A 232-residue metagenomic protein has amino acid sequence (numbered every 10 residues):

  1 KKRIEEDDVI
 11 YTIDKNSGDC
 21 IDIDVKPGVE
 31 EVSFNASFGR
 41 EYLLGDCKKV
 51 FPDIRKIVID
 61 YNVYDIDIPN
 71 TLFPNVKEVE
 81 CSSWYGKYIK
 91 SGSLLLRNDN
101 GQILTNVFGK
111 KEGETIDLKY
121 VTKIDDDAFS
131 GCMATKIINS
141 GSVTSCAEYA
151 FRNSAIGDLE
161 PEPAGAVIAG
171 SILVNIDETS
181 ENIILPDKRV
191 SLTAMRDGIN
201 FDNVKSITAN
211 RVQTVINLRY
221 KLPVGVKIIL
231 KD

Functional and structural regions predicted by a protein language model:
K2-I66, T71-K123, G131-A147, N153-G170 (+1 more regions): Structural signature of tandem-repeat unit edges
